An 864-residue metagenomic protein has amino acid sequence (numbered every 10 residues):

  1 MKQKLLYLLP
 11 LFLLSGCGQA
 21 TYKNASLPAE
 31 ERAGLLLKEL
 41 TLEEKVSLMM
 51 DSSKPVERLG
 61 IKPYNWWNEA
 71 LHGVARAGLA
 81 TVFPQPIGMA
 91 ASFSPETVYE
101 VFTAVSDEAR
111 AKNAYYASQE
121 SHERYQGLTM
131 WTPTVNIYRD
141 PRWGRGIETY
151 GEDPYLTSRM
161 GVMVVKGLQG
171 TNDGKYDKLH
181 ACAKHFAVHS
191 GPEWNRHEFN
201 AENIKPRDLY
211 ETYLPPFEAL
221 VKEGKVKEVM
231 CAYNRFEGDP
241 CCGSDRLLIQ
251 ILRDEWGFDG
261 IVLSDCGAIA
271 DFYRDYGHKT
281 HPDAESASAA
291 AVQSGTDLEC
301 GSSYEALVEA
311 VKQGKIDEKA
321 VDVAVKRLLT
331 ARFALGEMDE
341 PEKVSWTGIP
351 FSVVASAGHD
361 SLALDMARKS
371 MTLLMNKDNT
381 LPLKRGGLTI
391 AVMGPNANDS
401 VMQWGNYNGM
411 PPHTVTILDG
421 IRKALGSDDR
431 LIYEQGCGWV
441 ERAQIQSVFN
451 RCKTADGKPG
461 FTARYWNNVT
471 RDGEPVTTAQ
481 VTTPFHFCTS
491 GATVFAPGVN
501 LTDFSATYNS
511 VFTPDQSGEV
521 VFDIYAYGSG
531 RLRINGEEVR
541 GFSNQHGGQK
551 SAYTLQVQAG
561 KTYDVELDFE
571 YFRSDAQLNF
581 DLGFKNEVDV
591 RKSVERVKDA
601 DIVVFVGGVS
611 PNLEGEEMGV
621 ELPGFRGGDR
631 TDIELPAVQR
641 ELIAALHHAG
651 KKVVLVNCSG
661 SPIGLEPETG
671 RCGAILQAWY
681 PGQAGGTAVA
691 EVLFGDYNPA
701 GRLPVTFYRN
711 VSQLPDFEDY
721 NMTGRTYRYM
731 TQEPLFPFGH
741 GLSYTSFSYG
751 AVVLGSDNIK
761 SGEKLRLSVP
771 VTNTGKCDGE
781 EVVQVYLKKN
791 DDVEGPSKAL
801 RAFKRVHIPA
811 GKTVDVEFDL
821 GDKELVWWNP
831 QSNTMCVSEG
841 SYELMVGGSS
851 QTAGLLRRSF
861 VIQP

Functional and structural regions predicted by a protein language model:
M1-T21: Bacterial Sec-dependent N-terminal signal peptides
C17-W828, T834-T852, Q863: Glycoside hydrolase catalytic-domain context in secreted enzymes
A853-R858: Extracellular and select intracellular beta-sandwich modules with Ser/Thr-enriched, small-residue motifs on
